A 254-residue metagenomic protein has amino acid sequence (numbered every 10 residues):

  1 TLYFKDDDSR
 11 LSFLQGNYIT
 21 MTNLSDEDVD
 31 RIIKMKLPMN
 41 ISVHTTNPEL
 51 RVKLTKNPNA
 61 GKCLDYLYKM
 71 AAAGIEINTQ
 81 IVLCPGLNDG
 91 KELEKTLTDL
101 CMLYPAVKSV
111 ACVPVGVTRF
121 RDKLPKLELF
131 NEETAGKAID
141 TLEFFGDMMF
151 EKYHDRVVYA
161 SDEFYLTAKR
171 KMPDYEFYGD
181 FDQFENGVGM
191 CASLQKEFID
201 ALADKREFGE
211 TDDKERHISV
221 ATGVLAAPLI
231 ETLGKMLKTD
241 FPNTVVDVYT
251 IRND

Functional and structural regions predicted by a protein language model:
T1-A106, G116-F145: Conserved Radical SAM active-site core
C101-L103, A111, V117-D254: Auxiliary Fe-S-binding modules of radical SAM enzymes
